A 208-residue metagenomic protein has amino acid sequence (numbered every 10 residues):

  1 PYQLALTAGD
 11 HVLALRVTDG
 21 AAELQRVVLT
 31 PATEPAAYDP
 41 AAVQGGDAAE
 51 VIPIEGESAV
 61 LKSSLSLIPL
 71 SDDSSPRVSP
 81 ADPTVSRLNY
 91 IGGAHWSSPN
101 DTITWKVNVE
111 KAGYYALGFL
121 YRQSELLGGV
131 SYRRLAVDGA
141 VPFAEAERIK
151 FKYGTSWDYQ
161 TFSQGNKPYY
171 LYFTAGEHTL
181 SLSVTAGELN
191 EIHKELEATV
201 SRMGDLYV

Functional and structural regions predicted by a protein language model:
P1-V208: Extracytoplasmic
